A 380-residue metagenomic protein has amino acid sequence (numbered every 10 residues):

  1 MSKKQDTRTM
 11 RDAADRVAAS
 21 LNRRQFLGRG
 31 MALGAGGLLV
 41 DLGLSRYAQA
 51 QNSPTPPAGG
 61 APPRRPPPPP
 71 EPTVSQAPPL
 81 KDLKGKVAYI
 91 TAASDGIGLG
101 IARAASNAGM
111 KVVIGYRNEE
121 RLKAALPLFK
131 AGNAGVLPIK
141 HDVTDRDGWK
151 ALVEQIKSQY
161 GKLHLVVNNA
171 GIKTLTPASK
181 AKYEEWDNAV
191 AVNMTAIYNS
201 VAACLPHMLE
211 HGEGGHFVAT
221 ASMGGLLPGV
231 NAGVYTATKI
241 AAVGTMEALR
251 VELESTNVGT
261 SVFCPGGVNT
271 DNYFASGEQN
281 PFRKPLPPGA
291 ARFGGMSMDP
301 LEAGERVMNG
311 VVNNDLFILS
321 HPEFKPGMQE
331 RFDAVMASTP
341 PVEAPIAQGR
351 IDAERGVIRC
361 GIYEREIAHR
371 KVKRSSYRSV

Functional and structural regions predicted by a protein language model:
M1-N22, Y47-Q49: N-terminal secretory signal peptides
S94-G96: Conserved glycine-rich cofactor-binding loop
E119-E120, I139-A151, Y183: The beta1-alpha1 cofactor-binding region of Rossmann-like NAD(H)/NADP(H)-dependent oxidoreductases
P177-A178, K182-V190: Substrate-binding pocket helix/loop in short-chain dehydrogenase/reductase
V201, T238: Active-site helix of classical SDR
S222: Residue(s) in the substrate-gating loop at a strand-loop-helix junction that position the organic substrate next
V251, S255-G327, D333: SDR active-site lid
